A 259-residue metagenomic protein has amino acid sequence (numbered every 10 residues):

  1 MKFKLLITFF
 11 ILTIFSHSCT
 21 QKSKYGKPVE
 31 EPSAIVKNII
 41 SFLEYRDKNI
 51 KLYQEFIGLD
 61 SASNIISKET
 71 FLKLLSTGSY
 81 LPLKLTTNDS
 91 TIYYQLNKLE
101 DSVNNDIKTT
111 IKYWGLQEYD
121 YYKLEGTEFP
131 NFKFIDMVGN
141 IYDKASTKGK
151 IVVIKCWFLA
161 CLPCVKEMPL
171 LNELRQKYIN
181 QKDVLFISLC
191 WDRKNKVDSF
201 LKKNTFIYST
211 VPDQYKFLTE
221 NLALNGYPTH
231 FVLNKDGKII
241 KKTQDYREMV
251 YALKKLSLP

Functional and structural regions predicted by a protein language model:
M1-K27, P259: Bacterial Sec-dependent N-terminal signal peptides
S33-R46, F71-K73, T77-N131: N-proximal helix/coil linker or "cap" segments that precede and/or mark the start of modular domains
N131-V152: A short beta-strand-turn-helix
K148, K155-Q176: Conserved redox-active cysteine motifs that mediate thiol-disulfide chemistry, especially di-cysteine Cys-X(1-2)-Cys
V153-I154, F186: Hydrophobic beta-strand anchors of alpha/beta hydrolase catalytic cores
K182-K196, F206-K216: Thiol-based oxidoreductase modules, predominantly thioredoxin-like and allied folds used for disulfide exchange
S199-F206, P212-L258: Thiol/disulfide oxidoreductase modules built on the thioredoxin-like
